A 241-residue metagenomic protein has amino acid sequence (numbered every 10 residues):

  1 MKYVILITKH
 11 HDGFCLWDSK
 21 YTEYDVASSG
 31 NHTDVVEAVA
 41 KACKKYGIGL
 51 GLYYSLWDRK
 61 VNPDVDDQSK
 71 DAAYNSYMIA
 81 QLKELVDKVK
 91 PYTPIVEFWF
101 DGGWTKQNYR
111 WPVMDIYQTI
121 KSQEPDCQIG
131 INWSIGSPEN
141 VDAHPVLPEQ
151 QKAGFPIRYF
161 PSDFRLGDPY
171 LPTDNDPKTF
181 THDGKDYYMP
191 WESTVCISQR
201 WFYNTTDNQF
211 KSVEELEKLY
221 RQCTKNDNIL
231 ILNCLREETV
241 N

Functional and structural regions predicted by a protein language model:
M1-N241: Mature catalytic domains of secreted/periplasmic carbohydrate-active enzymes
